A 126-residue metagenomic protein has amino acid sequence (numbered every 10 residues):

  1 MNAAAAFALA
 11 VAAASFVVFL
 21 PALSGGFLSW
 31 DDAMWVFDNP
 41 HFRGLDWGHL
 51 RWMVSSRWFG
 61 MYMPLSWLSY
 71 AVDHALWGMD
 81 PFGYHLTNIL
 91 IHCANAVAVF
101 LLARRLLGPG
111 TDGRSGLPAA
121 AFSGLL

Functional and structural regions predicted by a protein language model:
M1-L126: Polytopic membrane enzymes that build or remodel cell-surface glycoconjugates and lipids
